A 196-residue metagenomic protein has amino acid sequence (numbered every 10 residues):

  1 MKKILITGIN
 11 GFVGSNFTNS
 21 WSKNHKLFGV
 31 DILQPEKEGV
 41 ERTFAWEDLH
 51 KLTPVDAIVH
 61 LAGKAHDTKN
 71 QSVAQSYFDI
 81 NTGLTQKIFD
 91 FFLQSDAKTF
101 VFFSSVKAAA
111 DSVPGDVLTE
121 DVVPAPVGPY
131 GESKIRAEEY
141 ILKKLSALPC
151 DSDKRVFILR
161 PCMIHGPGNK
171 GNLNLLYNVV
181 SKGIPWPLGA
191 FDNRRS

Functional and structural regions predicted by a protein language model:
K3-N24: N-terminal Rossmann NAD(P)H-binding glycine-rich loop of SDR-like oxidoreductase domains
T43-G83, K87, F91-Q94, A108-D111: NAD(P)H-binding glycine-rich loop region in Rossmannoid oxidoreductase-like domains and their noncatalytic homologs
N70, N178-S196: A conserved pocket-lining segment of Rossmann-fold NAD(P)-dependent short-chain dehydrogenase/reductase
K87-P129, P149: Conserved Rossmann-fold NAD(P)-dependent oxidoreductase catalytic core, especially the SDR/UDP-sugar
A125-F157: Active-site Tyr-X1-5-Lys
I135, H165-L175: Glycine/proline-rich active-site loop of Rossmann-fold NAD(P)-dependent oxidoreductases
C162-N169, A190-S196: Glycine-rich "substrate-gating" loop/helix at the edge of Rossmann-like oxidoreductase active sites
